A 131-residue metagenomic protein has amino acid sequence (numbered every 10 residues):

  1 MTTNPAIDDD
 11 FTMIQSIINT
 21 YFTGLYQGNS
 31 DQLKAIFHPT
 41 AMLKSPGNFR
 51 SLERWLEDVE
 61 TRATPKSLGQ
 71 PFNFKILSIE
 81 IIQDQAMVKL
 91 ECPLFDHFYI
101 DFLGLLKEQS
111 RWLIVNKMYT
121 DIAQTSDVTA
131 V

Functional and structural regions predicted by a protein language model:
M1-Q27, D31, A35, P39: Short, low-complexity N-terminal intrinsically disordered segments enriched in polar/charged residues
A6-M13, M42-F98: Surface-exposed, charged secondary-structure patches
F37, L43-S51, Q124-T125, A130-V131: Outer-membrane beta-barrel domain signature
P39, D84, S110-R111: Beta-strand-connecting loop/turn residues
Q70-N73, S78-I82, L113-I114, A123-A130: Low-complexity, flexible helical/coil segments
F98-V128: Short beta-strand edge/turn micro-motifs at domain boundaries
